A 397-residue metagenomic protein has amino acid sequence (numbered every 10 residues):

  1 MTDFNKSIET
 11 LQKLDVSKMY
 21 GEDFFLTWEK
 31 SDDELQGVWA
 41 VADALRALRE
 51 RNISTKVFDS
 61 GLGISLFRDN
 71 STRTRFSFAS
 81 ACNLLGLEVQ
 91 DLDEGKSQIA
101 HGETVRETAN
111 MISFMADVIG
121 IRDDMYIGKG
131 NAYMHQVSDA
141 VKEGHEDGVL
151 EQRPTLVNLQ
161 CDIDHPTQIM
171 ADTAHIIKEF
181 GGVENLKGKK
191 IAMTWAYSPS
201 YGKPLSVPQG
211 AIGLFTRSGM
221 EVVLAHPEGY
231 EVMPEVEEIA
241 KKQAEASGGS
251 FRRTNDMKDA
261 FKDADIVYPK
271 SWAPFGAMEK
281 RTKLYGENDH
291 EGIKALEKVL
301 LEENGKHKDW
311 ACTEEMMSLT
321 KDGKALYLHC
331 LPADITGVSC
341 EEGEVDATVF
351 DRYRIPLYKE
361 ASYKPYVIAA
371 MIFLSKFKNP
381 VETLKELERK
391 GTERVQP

Functional and structural regions predicted by a protein language model:
M1-F76, S80: Positively charged, low-complexity intrinsically disordered leader regions
K56-I177: Phosphate/diphosphate ligand-binding glycine-rich loop within oxidoreductases
R68-S80, I177-K283, E287-E291: Glycine-rich phosphate/diphosphate-binding loop of Rossmann-like nucleotide-binding domains
D147-P154, M220, L319-L328: A short helix->loop->beta-strand "cap" motif at the edges of active sites that frequently abuts
N185-K187, T216, E315-K324, R352: Short, conserved loop/helix-junction motifs that constitute active-site signature segments in enzyme catalytic cores
K242-D346: Rossmann-like adenosine-cofactor binding region
T320-P397: Adenosine-phosphate binding glycine-rich loop
